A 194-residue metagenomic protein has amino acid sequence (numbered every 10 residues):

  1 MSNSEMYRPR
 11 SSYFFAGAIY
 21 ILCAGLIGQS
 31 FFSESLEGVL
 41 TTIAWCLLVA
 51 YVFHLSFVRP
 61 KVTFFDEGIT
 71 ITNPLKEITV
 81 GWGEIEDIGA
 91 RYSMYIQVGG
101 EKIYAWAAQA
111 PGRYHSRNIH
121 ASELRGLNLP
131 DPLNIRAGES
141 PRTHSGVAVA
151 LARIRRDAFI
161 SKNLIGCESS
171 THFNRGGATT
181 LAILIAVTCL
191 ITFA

Functional and structural regions predicted by a protein language model:
M1-E34, R142, V149-A194: N-terminal membrane-targeting/pre-transmembrane regions
A24-G25, T42-S56, I183-C189: Single-pass alpha-helical transmembrane signal-anchor segments
S35-T42: Short, aromatic-rich membrane-interface segments at the entry and exit of alpha-helical transmembrane domains
Y51-W82, E86-M94: Conserved beta-hairpin
I78-V80, E101-Y104: Short beta-strand segments
Y92-I103: Short acidic, Gly/Pro-enriched loop/turn segments at secondary-structure junctions
K102-L164: A membrane-cytosol interface segment of integral membrane proteins
